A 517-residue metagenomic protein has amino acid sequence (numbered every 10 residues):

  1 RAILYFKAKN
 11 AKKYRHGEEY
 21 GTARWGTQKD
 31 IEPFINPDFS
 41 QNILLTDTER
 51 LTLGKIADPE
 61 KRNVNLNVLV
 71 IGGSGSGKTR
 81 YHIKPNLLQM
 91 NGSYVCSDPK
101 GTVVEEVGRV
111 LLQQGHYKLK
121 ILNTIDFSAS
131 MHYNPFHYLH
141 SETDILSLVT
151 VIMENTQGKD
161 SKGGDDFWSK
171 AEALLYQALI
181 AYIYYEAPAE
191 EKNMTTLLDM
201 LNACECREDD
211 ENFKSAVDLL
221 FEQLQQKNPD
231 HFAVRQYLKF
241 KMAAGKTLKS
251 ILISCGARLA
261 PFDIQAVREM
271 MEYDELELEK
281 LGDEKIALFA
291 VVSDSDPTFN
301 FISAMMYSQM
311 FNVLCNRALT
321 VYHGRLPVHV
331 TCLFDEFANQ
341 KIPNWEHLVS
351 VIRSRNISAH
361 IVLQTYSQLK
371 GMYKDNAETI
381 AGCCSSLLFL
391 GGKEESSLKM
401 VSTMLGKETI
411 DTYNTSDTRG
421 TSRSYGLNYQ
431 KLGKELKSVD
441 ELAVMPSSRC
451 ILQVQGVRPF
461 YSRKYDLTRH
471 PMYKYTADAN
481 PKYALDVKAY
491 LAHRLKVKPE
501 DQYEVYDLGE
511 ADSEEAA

Functional and structural regions predicted by a protein language model:
R1-S76, R80-I83, S128, K407 (+5 more regions): Basic- and hydrophobic-enriched, low-structure N-terminal and domain-boundary segments that flank ATP-binding catalytic
I3, K12, E18, R423 (+3 more regions): Intrinsically disordered, low-complexity segments enriched in small/polar residues
I35, F39-Q41, F301, E336 (+1 more regions): A short glycine-/small-residue-rich loop at the edge of a beta-strand within enzyme catalytic domains
L51, P59-I357, M372, G382 (+3 more regions): P-loop NTPase motor domains
V349-V351, R355-I451: Conserved ATP-driven motor cores of ASCE-family P-loop NTPases powering translocation/secretion/packaging/pilus
